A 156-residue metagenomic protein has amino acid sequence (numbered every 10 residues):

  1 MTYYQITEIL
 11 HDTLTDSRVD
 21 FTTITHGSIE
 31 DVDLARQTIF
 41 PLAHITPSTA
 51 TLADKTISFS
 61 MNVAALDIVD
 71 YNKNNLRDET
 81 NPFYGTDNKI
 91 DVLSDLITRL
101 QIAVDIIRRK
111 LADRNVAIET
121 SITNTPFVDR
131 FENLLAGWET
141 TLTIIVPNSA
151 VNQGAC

Functional and structural regions predicted by a protein language model:
M1-D12, L52-S58, R109-C156: Short, charged interaction patches at domain edges and termini
M1-E8, K89-I97: A short, highly charged nucleic-acid-interacting micro-segment common to nuclease and nuclease-linked defense proteins
M1-T56, K110: Small/polar-rich, solvent-exposed N-terminal microdomains that initiate assembly or binding
Q5, Q37-F40, S58, D95-T98 (+2 more regions): Short, well-structured alpha-helical interface segments that form or flank functional binding sites
F40-T46, N62, G137-E139: Ordered hydrophobic segments in well-structured contexts
N62-Y71, I145-P147: Short glycine-rich beta-strand segments
Y71-S94: A solvent-exposed, charged loop/short amphipathic helix patch at secondary-structure junctions
D91-E119: Short, hydrophobic/π-rich interface segment
